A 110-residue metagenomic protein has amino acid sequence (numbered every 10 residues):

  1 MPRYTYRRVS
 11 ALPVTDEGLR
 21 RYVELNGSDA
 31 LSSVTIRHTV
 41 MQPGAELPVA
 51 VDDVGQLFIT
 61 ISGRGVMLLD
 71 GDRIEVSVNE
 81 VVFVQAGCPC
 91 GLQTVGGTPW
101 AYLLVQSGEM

Functional and structural regions predicted by a protein language model:
M1-V34: A short, N-terminal "cap"/entry segment at the start of jelly-roll beta-barrel domains of the cupin/DSBH fold
T35-D52: Conserved short histidine dyad/triad with adjacent acidic residue
R37, I61-S62, S77-V78: A cytosolic small-molecule/anion-sensing beta-strand core signal
H38, L57, D72-E75: Short, surface-exposed secondary-structure edge patches
L47-V49, M67-L68, V84, C90-G97: Short beta-strand His + acidic residue motifs that chelate non-heme Fe in jelly-roll/DSBH and cupin folds
D53-G65, D70: Glycine- and acidic-residue-biased ligand/ion/polar-headgroup-sensing regions
D72-A86: Short acidic-glycine-tyrosine-enriched beta hairpin
F83, G97-M110: A short hydrophobic beta-strand segment most commonly corresponding to one strand of the jelly-roll/cupin
